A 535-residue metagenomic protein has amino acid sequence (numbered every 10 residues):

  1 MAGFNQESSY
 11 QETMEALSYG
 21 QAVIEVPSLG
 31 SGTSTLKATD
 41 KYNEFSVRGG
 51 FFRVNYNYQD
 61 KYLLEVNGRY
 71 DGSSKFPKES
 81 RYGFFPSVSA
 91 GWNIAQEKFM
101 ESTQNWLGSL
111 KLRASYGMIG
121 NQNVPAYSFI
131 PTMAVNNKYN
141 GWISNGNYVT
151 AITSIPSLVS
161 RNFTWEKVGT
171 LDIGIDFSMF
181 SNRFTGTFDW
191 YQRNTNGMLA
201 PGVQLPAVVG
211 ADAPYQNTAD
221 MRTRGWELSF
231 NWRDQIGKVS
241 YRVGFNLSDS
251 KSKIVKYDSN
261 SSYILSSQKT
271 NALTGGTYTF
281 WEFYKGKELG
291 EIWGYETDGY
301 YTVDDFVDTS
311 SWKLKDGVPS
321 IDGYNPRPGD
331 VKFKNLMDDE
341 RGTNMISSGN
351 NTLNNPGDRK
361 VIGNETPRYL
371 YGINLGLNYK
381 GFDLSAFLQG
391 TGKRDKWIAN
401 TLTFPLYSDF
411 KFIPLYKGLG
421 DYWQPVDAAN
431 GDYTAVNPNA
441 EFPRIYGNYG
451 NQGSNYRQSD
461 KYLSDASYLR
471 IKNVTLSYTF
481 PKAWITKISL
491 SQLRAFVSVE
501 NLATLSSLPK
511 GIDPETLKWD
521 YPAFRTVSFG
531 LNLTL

Functional and structural regions predicted by a protein language model:
M1-F283, S454-L535: Extracellular/periplasmic, surface-exposed regions of secreted and cell-surface proteins
S9, Q235-G363, P405-N437: Conserved small-residue
S73, T391-S489, L493-R494: Extracytoplasmic gating/loop element in the C-terminal half of outer-membrane beta-barrel translocons and assembly
N123-G141, N260-S266, E288, Y295-G299 (+3 more regions): Membrane-proximal, glycine/serine-rich, low-complexity loop/turn segments characteristic of large bacterial
N246-S248, Y369, I373, L377-D383: P-loop NTPase catalytic cores that bind/hydrolyze ATP
I362-N364, I373-N374: Long, compositionally biased low-complexity segments
Y371, S385-F387, R394-K396, I488 (+1 more regions): C-terminal region/CTD detector
